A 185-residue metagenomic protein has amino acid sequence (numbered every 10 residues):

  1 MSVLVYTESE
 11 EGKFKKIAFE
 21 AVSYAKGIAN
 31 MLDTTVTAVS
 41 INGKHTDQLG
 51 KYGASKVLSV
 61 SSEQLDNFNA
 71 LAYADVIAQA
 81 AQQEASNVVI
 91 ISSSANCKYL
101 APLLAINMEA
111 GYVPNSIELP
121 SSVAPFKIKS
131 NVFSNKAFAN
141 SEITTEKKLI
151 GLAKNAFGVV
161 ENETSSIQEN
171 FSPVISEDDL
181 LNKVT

Functional and structural regions predicted by a protein language model:
M1-T185: N-terminal glycine-rich FAD/FM-binding segment characteristic of electron-transfer flavoproteins
